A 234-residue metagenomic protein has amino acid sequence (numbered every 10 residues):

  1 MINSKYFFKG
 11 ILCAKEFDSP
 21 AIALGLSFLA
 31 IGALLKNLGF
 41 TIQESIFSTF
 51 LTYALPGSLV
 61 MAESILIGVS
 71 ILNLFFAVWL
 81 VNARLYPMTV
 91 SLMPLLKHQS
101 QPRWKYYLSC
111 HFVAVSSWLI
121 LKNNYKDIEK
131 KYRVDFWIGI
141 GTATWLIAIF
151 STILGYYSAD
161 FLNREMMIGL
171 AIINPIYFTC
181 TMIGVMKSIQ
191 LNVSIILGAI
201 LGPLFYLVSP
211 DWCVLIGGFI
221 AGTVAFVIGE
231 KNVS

Functional and structural regions predicted by a protein language model:
M1-T52, E63-F76, V233-S234: Helix-loop-helix hairpins and the membrane-proximal interhelical loops of multi-pass alpha-helical transport proteins
I2, L24-I31, S116-Y125, I149-F150 (+1 more regions): Hydrophobic, membrane-facing alpha-helical anchors
A14-G25, V78, G141-W145, L201-F205: Entry/N-cap segments of selected transmembrane alpha helices and their immediately preceding amphipathic helices
P20-I22, T41-L51, F76-V81, S109 (+1 more regions): Structural signature of hydrophobic alpha-helical transmembrane segments
A54-G57, L80-P87, I176-T181, G202-P203 (+1 more regions): Alpha-helical transmembrane segments and their membrane-interface exit regions
F76-R164: Helix-loop-helix junctions within the multi-pass membrane cores of secondary transporters/permeases
K131-G217: Membrane-embedded alpha-helical modules
